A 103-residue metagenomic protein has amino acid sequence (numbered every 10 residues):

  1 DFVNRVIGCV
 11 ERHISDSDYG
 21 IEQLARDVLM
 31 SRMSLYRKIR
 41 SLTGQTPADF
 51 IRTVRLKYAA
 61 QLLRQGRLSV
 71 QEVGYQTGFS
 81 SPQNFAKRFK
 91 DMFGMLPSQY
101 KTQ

Functional and structural regions predicted by a protein language model:
D1-N4, R12, R26-V28, S41-D49 (+1 more regions): Short, Lys/Arg-enriched, Trp-marked, Pro/Gly-tolerant hinge/linker segments that flank
I7-Y19, I39, T43, A60-S69 (+2 more regions): Basic, amphipathic alpha-helical hairpins
Y19, A25-M30, R37: Non-catalytic interaction/regulatory modules that flank or connect domains
E22, M33, S69-E72, P82-Q83: Residues within helix-turn-helix
D27, Q76-T77, M92: Residues within the alpha-helical elements of helix-turn-helix
S41-S80, T102-Q103: Terminal helix-turn-helix DNA-binding modules in bacterial transcription factors
K87-Q103: …primarily DNA-binding HTH/wHTH and HhH modules…
